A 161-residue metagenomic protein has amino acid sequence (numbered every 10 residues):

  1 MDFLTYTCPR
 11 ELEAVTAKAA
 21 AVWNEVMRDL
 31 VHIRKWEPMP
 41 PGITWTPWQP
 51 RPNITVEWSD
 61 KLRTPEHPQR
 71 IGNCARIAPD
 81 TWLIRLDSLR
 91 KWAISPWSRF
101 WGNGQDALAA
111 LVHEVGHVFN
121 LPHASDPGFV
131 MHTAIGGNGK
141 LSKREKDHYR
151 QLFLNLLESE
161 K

Functional and structural regions predicted by a protein language model:
M1-A14, A20: Primarily auto-inhibitory N-terminal propeptides
T5-C8, V26, T133-A134: A short gly/proline-enriched turn/hairpin at secondary-structure junctions
E13-E114, V118: Metzincin-family zinc-dependent endopeptidase catalytic domain
N73, A78-D106, P122-K161: Metalloprotease/metallohydrolase-associated module, dominated by Zn2+-dependent proteases
